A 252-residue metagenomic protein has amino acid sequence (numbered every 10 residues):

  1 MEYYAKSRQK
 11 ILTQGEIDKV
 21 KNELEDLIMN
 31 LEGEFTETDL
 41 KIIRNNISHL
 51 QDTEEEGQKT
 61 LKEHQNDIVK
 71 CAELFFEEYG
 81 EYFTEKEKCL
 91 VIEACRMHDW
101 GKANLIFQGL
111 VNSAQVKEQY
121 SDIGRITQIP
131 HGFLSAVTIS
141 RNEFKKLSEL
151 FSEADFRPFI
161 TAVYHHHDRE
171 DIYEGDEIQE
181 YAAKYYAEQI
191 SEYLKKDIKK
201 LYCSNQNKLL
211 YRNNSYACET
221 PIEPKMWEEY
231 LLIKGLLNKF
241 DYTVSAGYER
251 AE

Functional and structural regions predicted by a protein language model:
Y3-L12, E25, L31-E32, K41-G57 (+1 more regions): Accessory nucleic-acid engagement/destabilization modules that flank
